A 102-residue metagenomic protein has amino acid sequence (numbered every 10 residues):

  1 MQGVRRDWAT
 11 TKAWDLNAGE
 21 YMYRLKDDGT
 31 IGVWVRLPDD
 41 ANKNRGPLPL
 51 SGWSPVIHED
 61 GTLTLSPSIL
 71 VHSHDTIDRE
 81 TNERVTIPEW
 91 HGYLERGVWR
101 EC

Functional and structural regions predicted by a protein language model:
M1-A18: A boundary/linker detector
N17-G32: Short, flexible, mixed-charge glycine/proline-rich loop motifs that serve as phosphate/nucleic-acid-contacting
D28, R36-G46, T81-P88, E95: Short Cys/His-rich metal-coordination motifs, predominantly Zn2+-binding knuckles/fingers
G32-W34, D40-T76: Compact nucleic-acid interaction/catalytic patches
D60-C102: Short, compact, well-ordered microdomains
